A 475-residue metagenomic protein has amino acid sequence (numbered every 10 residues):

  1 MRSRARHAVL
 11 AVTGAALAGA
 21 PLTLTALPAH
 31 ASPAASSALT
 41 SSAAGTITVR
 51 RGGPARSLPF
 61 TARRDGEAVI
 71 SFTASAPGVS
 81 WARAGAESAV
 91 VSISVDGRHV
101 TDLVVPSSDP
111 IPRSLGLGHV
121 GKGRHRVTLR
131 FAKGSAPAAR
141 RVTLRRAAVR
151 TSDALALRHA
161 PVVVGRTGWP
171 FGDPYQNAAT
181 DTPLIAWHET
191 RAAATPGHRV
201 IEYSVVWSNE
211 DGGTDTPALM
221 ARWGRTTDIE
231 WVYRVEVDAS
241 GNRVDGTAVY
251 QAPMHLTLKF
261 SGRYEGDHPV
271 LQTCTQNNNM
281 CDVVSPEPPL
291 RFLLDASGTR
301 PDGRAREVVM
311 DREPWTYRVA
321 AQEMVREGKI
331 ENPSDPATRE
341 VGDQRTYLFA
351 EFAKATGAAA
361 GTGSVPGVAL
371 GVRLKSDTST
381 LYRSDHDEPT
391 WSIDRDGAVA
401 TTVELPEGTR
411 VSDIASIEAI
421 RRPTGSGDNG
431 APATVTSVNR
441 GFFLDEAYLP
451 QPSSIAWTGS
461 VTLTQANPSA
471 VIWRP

Functional and structural regions predicted by a protein language model:
M1-A34: Secretory targeting and sorting signals
P21-L24, S32-A68, R312-V341: Solvent-exposed, flexible loop/coil segments flanking beta-strands in beta-rich domains
T40, H99, S114-G121, A139-E230 (+3 more regions): A domain-level signal for the mature, folded cores of soluble proteins
T46, R51-G53, T73-V149, T378-D413 (+1 more regions): Beta-strand-rich ligand-recognition modules
R64-G85, V127-L129, P217, Q344-G357 (+1 more regions): A short beta-strand element within beta-rich, extracytoplasmic domains of secreted/secretory-pathway proteins
A68, V91, H125, R199-I201 (+2 more regions): Residue-level detector of short, conserved catalytic/binding motifs and their immediate flanks
W81-H99, A360-D377, G430, T434-V435: Short, surface-exposed beta-strand/strand-loop-strand elements in extracellular ectodomains
G367-A369, K375-P475: Extended, charged low-complexity segments that frequently continue into or abut oligomerization scaffolds
